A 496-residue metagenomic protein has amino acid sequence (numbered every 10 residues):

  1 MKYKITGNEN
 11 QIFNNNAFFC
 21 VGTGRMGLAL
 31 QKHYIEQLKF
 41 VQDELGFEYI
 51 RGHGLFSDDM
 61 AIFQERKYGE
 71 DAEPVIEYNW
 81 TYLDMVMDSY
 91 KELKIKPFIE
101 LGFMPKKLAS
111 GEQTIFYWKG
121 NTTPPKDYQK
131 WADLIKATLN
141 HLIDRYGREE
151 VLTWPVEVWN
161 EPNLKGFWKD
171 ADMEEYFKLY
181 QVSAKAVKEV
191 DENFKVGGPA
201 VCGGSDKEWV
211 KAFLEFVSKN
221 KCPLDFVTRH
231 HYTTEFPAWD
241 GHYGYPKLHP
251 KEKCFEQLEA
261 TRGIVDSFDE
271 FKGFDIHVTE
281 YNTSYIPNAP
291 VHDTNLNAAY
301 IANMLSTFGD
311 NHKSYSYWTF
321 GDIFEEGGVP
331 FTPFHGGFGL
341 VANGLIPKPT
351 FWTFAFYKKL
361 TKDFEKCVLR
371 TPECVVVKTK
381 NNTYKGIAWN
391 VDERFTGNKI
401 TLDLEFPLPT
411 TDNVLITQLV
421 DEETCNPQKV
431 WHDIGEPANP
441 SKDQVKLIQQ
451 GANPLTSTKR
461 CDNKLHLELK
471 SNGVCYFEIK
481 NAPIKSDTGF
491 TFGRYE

Functional and structural regions predicted by a protein language model:
M1-F47, S471, A482-E496: Mature N-terminal, pre-catalytic/accessory segment of carbohydrate-active enzymes
G7, L28-Q42, H141, K207-V217 (+1 more regions): Short, acidic/polar
N10-L28, K32, G54-L55, E161-P162 (+4 more regions): Cell-envelope and extracellular/periplasmic
Q37, T234-A289, N311-D322: Glycoside hydrolase catalytic-domain groove-lining segments
L45-H249, I286: Substrate-binding cleft and catalytic face of glycoside hydrolase catalytic domains, especially the flexible beta-alpha
H277-G397: Aromatic/acidic polysaccharide-binding cleft in carbohydrate-active enzymes
T371-D433, S471-E478, P483-S486: Carbohydrate-binding surface patches
P409-L465, G489-F490: Acidic, Ser/Thr/Pro-rich beta/coil linker or hinge segments at domain junctions
